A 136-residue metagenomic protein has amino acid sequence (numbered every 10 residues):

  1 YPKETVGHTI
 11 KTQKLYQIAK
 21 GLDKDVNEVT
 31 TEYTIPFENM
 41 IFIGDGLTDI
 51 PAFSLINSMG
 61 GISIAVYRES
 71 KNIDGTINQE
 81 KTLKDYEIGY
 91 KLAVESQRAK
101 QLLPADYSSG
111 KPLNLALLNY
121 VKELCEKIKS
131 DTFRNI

Functional and structural regions predicted by a protein language model:
Y1-I136: C-terminal cap/substrate-recognition subdomain and adjoining C-terminal extension of metal-dependent phosphatase-like
